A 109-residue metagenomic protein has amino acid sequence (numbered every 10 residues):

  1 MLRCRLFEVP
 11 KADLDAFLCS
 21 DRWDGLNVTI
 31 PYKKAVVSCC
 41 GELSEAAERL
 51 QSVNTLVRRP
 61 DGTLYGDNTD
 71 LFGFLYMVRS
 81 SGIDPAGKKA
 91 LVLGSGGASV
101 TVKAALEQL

Functional and structural regions predicted by a protein language model:
M1-S81: Phosphate/diphosphate ligand-binding glycine-rich loop within oxidoreductases
Y65-N68, V78, G87-L109: Glycine-rich adenosine-cofactor-binding loop
